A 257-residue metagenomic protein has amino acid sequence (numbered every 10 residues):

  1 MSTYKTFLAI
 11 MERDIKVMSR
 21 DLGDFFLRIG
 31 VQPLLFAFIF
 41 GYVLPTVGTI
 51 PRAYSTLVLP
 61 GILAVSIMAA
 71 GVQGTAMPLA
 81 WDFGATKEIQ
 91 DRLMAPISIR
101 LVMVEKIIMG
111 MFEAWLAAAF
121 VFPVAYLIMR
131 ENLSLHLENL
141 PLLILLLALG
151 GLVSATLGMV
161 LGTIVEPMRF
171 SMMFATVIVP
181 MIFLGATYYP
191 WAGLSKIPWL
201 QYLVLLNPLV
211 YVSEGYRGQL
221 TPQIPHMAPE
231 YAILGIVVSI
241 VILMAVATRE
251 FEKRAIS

Functional and structural regions predicted by a protein language model:
S2-E12, Y188-I224, P229-Y231: Short hydrophobic, aromatic-rich alpha-helical segments embedded in or entering the lipid bilayer of multi-pass
T3, K16-G84, A118, E131 (+3 more regions): Transmembrane helix-boundary elements of multi-pass transport/secretion proteins, especially ABC-type permease modules
Y4, L8, E12-I15, S19 (+9 more regions): Alpha-helical membrane-protein architecture signal
V17, A80, G84, R92-M94 (+2 more regions): Helix-capping/transition residues at the boundaries of transmembrane alpha-helices and the short helical linkers
L34, F38, S66-T75, M111-P123 (+2 more regions): Mid-bilayer segments of alpha-helical transmembrane spans in multi-pass integral membrane proteins that mediate
L44, G162-L206, V210: Transmembrane helix segments
P78-M111: Helix-loop-helix units of permease transmembrane domains in multi-pass membrane transporters, especially ABC
I99, V104-A175, P225-T248: Alpha-helical transmembrane segments and their short interhelical loops
